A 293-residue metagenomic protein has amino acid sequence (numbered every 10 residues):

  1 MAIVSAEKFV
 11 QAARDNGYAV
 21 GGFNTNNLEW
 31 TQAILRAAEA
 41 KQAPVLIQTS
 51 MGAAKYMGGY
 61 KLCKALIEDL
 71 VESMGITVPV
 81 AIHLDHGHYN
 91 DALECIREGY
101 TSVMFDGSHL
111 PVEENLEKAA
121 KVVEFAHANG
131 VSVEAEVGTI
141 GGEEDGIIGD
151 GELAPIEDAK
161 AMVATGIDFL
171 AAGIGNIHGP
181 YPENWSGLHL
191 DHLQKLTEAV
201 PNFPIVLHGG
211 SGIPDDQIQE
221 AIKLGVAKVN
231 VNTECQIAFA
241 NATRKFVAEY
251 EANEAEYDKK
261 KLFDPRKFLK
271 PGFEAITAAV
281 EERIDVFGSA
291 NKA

Functional and structural regions predicted by a protein language model:
V4-A12, N16, L28-A53, Y60-T77 (+5 more regions): Alpha/beta enzyme core
N24, V229, T233, R266-F273: Hydrophobic alpha-helical scaffolding
I174, G209-S211, T233-C235: Active-site proximal loops enriched in glycine and acidic residues that flank catalytic Cys/His/Asp and coordinate
S211-D215, Q236-A240, L262: Small/polar glycine-rich anion-binding or flexible loop at a beta-alpha turn
G225-E256: A hydrophobic, small-residue-rich beta->alpha segment in the mid-to-C-terminal subdomain of diverse proteins
A248-A293: Extended, intrinsically disordered, low-complexity segments
